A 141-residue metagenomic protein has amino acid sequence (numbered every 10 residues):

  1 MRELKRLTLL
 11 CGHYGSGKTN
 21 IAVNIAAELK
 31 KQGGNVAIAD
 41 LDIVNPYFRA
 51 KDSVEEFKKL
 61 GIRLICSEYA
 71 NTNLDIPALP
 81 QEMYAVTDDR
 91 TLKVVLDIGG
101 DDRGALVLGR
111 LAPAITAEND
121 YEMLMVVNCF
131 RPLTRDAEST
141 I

Functional and structural regions predicted by a protein language model:
M1-K5: Phosphate-binding P-loop
L10: Hydrophobic anchor at the beta1->P-loop junction of P-loop NTPases
G15: Walker A (P-loop) phosphate-binding loop of P-loop NTPases
K18: Conserved lysine of the Walker
I21, I25: Hydrophobic positions on the alpha1 helix immediately C-terminal to the Walker A/P-loop
E28-D75, E82: N-terminal phosphate/diphosphate-binding loop that engages ATP/GTP or pyrophosphate donors across diverse enzyme folds
S67-T72, T91-V107: Switch II (G3) loop of P-loop NTPases
D102-I141: Conserved catalytic-core segment of NTP-binding enzymes
